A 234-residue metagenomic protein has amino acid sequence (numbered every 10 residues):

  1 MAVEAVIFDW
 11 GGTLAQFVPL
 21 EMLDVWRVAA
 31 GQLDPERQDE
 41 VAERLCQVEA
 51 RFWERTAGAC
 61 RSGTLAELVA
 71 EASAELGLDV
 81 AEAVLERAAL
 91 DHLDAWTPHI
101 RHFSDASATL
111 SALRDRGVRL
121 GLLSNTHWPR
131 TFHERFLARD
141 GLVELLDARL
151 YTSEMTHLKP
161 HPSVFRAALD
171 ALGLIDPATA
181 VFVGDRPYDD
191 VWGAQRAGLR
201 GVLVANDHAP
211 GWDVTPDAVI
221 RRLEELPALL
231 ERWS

Functional and structural regions predicted by a protein language model:
M1-F8, Q16, E36-E40, S107 (+2 more regions): Asp-based, Mg2+/Mn2+-dependent phosphohydrolase catalytic module
A2-F103, D115-R116, R130-T131: N-terminal helical cap/lid subdomain that shapes the substrate entry/recognition surface in HAD-like hydrolases
